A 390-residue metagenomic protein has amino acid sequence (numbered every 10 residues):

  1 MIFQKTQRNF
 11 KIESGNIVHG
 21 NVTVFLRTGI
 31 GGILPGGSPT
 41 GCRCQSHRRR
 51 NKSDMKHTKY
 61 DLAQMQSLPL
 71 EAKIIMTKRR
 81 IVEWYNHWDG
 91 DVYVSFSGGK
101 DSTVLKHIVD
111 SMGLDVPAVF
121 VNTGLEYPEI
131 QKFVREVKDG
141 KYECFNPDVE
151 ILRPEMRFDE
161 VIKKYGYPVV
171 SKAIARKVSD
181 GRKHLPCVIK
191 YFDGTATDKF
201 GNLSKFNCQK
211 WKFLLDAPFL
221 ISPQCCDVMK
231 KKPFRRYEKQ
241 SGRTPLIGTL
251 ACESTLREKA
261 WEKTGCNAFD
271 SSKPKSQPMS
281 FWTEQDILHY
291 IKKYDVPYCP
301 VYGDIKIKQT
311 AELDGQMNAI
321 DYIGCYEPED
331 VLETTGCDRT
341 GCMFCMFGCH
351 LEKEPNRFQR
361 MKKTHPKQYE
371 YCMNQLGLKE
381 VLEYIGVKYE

Functional and structural regions predicted by a protein language model:
F3-K5, R50, D54-D286, K293: ATP-dependent adenylation/nucleotidyltransferase module used to activate substrates
G20-V22, R48: Short hydrophobic alpha-helical segments enriched in small aliphatic residues
C42-C44: Cysteine-centered motifs
K56-Q64, S272, T283-E390: ATP/NTP-dependent adenylation/nucleotidyl-transfer catalytic domains that generate, transfer, or process NMP-activated
